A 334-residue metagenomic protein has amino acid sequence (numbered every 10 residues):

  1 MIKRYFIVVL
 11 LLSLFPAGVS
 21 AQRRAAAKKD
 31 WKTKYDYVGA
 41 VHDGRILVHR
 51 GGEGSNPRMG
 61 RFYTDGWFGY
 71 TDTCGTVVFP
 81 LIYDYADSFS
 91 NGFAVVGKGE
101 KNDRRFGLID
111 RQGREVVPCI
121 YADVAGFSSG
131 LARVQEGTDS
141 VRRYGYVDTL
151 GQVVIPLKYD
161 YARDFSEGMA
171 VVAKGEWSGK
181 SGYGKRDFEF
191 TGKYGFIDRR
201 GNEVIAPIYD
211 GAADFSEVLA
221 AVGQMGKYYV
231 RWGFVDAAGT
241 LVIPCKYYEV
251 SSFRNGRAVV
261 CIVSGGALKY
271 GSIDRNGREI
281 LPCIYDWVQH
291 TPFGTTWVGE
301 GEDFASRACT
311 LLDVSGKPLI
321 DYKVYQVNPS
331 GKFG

Functional and structural regions predicted by a protein language model:
M1-R24: Bacterial Sec-dependent N-terminal signal peptides
Q22-G334: Residue-level detector of conserved, function-critical positions
